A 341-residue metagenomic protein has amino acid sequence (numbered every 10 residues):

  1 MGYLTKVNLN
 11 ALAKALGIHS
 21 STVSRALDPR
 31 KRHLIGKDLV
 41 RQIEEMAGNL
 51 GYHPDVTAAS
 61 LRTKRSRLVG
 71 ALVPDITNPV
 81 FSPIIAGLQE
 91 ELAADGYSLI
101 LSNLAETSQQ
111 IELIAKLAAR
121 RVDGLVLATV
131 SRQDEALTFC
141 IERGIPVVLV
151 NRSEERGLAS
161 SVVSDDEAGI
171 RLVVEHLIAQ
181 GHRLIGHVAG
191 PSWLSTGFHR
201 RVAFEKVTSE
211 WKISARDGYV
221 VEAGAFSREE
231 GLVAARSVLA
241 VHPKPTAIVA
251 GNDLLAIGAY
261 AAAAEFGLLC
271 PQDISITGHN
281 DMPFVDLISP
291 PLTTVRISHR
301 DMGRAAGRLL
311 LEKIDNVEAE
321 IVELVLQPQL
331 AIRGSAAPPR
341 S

Functional and structural regions predicted by a protein language model:
M1-L4, K64-E175, A179, V238-A240 (+1 more regions): Alpha-helical recognition/docking segments in bacterial nutrient-uptake and carbohydrate-utilization systems
M1-R65, R340: N-terminal helix-turn-helix DNA-binding module of bacterial transcription factors
A15, S20-R25, L61-D75, H176 (+1 more regions): Short beta-strand segments enriched in small/hydrophobic residues
V56, V73-P83, L101-Q109, R152 (+6 more regions): Hinge/beta->alpha junction and helix N-cap segments in small-molecule ligand-binding domains
A94-D95, R143, T208-A215, A240-K244 (+1 more regions): Short helix-capping segments at alpha-helix termini
V122-T129, G186-A189, V221, H242-N252 (+1 more regions): Periplasmic-binding protein-like
L184, A215-Y219, C270-S275: Short acidic capping loops at alpha-helix termini that bridge into adjacent secondary structure
R236-S341: Flexible loop/turn connectors
